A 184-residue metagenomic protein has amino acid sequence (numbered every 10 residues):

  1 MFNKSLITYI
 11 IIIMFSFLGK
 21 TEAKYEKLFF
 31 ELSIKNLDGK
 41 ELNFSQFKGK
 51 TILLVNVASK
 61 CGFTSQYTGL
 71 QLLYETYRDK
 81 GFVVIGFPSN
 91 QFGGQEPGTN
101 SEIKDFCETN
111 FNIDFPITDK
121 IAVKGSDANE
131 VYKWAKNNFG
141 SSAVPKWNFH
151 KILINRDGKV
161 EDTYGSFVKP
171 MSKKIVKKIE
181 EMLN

Functional and structural regions predicted by a protein language model:
N3-I10: Sec-dependent signal peptide recognition, specifically the positively charged N-region followed immediately by
I12-K20: Hydrophobic h-region of N-terminal signal peptides that target proteins for export in Gram-negative bacteria
E22-S45: N-terminal "domain-start" segment that seeds a small globular fold
L28, S101-N148: Short, internal strand/loop/helix patches that form the active-site neighborhood or redox-interaction surface
K50-T51, K60, S65-P88, E108-F111: Conserved helix-turn-beta segment immediately C-terminal to the redox Cys motif in thioredoxin-like folds
G81-G98, D114-G125: Thiol-based oxidoreductase modules, predominantly thioredoxin-like and allied folds used for disulfide exchange
E130-K133, N137-N184: Thiol-/selenol-based redox modules, centered on thioredoxin-like and closely related oxidoreductase domains
